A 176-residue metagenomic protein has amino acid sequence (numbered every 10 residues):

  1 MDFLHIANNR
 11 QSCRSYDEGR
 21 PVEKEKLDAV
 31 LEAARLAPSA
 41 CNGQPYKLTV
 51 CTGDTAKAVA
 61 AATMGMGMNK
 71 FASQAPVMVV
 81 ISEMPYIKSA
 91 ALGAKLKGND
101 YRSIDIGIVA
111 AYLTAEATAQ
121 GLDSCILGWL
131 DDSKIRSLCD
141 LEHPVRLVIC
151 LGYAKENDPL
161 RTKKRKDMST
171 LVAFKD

Functional and structural regions predicted by a protein language model:
M1-V77, M84: N-terminal amphipathic, basic helical "cap/leader" segment at the start of enzyme domains
F3-P21, L147-D176: C-terminal helix-cap and adjacent tail motif
A34, V79, A94-L138: Small-aliphatic-rich amphipathic alpha-helix that forms the alpha element of a beta-alpha
G43-Y46, A119-L122, R146: Short secondary-structure junction motifs
M64-G67, K95-G98, R165: Short, solvent-exposed amphipathic alpha-helical segments in soluble enzyme and RNA/protein-processing domains
M68-M78, D140-R161: A glycine-rich helix N-cap at a beta->alpha junction
E83, W129, Y153: Short secondary-structure boundary segments
I87-A91: Short acidic/His/Gly/Ser-rich catalytic and metal-binding motifs that mark active-site loops of diverse hydrolases
